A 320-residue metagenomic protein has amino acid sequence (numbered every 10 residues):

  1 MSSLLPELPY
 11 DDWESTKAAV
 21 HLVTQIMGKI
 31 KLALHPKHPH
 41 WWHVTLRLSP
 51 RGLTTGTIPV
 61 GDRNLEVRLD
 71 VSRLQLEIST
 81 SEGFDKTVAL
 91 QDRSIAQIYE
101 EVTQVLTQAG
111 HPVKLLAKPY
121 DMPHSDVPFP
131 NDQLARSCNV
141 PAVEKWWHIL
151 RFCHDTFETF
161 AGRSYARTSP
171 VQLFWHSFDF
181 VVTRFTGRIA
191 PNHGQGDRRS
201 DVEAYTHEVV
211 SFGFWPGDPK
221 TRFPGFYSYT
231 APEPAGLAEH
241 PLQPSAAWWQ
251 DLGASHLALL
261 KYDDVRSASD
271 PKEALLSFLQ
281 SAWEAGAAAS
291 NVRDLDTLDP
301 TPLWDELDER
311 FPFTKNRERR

Functional and structural regions predicted by a protein language model:
M1-S2, A18, Q250-R320: TerminUS-proximal long segments
S2-N64, S290: N-terminal ordered "arm"
L46-D126: Long, hydrophobic/aromatic-enriched structural stretches that serve as scaffold segments
T57-P59, A238-Q243, S269-A274: Short conserved micro-motifs at the rims of enzyme active sites and ligand-binding pockets
G61, E66-R68, Q97, P216 (+2 more regions): Ser/Thr/Asn(+Pro)-rich, low-complexity disordered segments
L74-T87, D121-P141, P224-Y227, A254-D263: Glycine-rich, often proline-containing surface loops adjacent to acidic residues and nearby aromatics that form
P130-D218: Aromatic/basic-lined ligand-recognition segments that form π-stacking hydrophobic pockets flanked by Lys/Arg to engage
H207-A258: Low-complexity, glycine/alanine/valine/leucine- and proline-rich hydrophobic stretches
